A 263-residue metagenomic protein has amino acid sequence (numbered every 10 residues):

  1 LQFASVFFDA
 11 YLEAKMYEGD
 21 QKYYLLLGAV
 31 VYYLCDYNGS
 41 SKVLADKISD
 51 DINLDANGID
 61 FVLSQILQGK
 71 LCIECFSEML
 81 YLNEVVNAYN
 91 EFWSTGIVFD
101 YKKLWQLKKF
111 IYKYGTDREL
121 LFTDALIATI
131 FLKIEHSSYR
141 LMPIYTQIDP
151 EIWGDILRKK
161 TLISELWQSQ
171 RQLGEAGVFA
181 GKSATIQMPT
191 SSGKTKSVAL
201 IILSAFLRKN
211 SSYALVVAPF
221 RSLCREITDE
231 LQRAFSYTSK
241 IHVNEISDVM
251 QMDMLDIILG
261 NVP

Functional and structural regions predicted by a protein language model:
L1-P263: N-terminal helicase ATP-binding lobe
